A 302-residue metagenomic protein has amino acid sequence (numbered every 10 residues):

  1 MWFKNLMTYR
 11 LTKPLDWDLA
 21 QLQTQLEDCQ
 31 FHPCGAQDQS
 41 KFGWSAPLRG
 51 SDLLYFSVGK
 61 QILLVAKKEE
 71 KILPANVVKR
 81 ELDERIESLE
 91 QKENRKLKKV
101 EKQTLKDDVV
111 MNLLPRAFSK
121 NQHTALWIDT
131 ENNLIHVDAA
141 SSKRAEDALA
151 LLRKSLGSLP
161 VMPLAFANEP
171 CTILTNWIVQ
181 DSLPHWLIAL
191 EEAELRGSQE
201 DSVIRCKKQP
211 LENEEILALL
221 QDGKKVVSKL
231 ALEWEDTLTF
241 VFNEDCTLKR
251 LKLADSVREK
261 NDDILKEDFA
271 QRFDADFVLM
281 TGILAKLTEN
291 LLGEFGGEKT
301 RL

Functional and structural regions predicted by a protein language model:
M1-L302: Intrinsically disordered, low-complexity, charge-rich terminal extensions of nucleic-acid-associated complexes
